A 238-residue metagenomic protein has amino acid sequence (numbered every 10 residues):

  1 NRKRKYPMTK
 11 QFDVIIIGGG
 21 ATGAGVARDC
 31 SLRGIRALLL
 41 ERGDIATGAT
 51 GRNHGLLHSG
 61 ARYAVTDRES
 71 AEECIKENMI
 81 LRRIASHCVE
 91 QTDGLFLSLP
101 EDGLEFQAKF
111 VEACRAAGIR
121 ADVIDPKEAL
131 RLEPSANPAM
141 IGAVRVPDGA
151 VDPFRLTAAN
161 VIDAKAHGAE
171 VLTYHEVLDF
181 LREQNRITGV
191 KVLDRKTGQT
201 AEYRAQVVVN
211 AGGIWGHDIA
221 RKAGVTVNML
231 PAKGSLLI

Functional and structural regions predicted by a protein language model:
K10-F12, T197-V207: Core beta-strand elements of the Rossmann-like FAD/NAD(P) dinucleotide-binding domain in flavoenzyme oxidoreductases
D13-L38: N-terminal Rossmann-like FAD-binding beta1-loop-alpha1 element of flavoenzymes
I17, Y203-G213: Short hydrophobic core segments
S31-G51: Glycine-rich FAD pyrophosphate-binding loop
G55-E128, L132: Dinucleotide-binding Rossmann-like beta1-alpha1 core, especially the glycine-rich loop that anchors the ADP
L57, G224-I238: Central beta-strand plus flanking loop segment that forms part of the substrate or channel wall within the catalytic
L97-H167, L172-T173, D179-R186, K191 (+1 more regions): Flavin (FAD/FMN) cofactor-binding and adjacent substrate-gating region of FAD-dependent oxidoreductase domains
N210-G224: Flavin (primarily FAD) binding-site architecture
